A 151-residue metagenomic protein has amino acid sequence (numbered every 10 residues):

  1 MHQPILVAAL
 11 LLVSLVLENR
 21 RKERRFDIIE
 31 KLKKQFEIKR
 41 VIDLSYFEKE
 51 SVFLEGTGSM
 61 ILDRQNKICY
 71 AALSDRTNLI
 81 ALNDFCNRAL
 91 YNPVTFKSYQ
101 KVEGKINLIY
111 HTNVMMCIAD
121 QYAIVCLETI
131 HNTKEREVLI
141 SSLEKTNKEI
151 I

Functional and structural regions predicted by a protein language model:
M1-I151: The feature marks the mature, well-folded catalytic cores of soluble enzymes
